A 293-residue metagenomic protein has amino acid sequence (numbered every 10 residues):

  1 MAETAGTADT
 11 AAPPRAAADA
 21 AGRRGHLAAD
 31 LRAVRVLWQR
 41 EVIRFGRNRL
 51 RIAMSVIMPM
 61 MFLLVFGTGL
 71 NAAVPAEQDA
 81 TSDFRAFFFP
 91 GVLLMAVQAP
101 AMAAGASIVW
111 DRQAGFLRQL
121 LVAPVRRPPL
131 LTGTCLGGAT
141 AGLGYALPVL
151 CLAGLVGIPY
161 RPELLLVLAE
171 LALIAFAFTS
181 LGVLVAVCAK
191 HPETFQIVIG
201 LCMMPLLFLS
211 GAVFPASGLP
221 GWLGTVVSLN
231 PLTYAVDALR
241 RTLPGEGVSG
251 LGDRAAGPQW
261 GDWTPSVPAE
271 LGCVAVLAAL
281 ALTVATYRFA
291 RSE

Functional and structural regions predicted by a protein language model:
A2-R15, L243, W260-E293: Junction motif at the cytosolic side of a transmembrane helix
E3, R32-V36, F214-Q259, P268: Short hydrophobic, aromatic-rich alpha-helical segments embedded in or entering the lipid bilayer of multi-pass
A11-M58: Aromatic- and glycine-rich beta-strand/loop motifs that create alpha-glucan
G22-R24, A73-S82, E246-P265: Short helix-coil transition/hinge motifs at the ends and kinks of transmembrane helices, capturing the brief
V36-R44, G115-V122, K190, G200 (+2 more regions): Short amphipathic alpha-helical coupling elements at transmembrane boundaries
P59-T68, D83-V156, C202, L207: Hydrophobic alpha-helical transmembrane segments of multi-pass membrane transport proteins
F66-A72, Y160, A186-D237: Transmembrane helix segments
R127-G200, M204-L206, S266-T286: Alpha-helical transmembrane segments and their short interhelical loops
